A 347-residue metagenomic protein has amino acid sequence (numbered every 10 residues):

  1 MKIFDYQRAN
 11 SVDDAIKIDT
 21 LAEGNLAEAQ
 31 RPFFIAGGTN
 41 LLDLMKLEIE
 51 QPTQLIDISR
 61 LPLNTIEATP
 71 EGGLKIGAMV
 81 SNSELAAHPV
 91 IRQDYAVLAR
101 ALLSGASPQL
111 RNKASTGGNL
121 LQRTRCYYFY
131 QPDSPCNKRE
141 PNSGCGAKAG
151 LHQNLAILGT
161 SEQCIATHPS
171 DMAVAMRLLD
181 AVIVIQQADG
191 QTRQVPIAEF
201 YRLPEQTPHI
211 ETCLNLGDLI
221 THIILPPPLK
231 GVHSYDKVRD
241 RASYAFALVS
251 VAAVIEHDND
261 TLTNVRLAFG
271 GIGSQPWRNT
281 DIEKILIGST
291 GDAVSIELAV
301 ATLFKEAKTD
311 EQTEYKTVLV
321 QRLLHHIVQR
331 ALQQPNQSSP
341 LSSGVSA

Functional and structural regions predicted by a protein language model:
M1-A347: C-terminal structural segment of proteins
